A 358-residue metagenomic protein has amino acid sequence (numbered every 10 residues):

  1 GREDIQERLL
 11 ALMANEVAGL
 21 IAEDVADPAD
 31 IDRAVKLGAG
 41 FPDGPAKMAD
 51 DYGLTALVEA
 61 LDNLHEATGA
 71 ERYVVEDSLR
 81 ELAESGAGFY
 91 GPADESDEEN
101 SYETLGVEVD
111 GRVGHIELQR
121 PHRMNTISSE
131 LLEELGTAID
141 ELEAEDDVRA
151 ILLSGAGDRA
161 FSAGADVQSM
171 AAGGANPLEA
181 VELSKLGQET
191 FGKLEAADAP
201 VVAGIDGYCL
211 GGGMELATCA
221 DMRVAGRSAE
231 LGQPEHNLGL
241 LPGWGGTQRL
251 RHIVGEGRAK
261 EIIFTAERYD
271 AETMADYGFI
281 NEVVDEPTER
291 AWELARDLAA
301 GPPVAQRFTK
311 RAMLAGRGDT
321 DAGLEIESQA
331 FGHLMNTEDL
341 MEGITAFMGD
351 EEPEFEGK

Functional and structural regions predicted by a protein language model:
G1-T104, E342-I344, G349: NAD(P)-dependent Rossmann-like dehydrogenase/reductase catalytic/cofactor-binding core
G91-S154, G192: Conserved CoA-thioester-binding segment of acyl-CoA-metabolizing enzymes
I116, R120, E134-L135, L153 (+6 more regions): Terminal peptide-recognition signature
G155-T190, C209: Glycine- (often His-adjacent) and acidic-residue-rich active-site loop that binds/positions the CoA thioester
T190, L194-A196, L210-I262, D276-Y277 (+1 more regions): CoA-thioester-processing core
D198-C209: A short, small-residue-rich loop immediately preceding and capping a beta-strand
V224-R227, I280-I326, H333-E338, F355-K358: C-terminal long alpha-helix characteristic of the crotonase
E267-T273: Acidic, divalent-metal-coordinating active-site segment for phosphoryl/phosphodiester hydrolysis, typified by short
